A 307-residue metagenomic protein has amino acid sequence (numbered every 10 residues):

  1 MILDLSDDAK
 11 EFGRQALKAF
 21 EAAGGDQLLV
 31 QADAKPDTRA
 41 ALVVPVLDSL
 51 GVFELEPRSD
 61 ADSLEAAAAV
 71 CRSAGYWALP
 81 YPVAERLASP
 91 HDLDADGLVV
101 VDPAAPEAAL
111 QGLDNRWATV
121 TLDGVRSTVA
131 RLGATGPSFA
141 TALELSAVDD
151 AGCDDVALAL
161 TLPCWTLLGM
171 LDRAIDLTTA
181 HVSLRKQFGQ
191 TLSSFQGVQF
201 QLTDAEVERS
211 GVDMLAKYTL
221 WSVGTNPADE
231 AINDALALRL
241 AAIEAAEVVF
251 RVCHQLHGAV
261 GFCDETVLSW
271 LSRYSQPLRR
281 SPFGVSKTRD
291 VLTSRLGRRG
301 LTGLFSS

Functional and structural regions predicted by a protein language model:
M1-G75, T161-S307: Alpha-helical interface subdomain recognition
Y76-D176, A180, R299, G303-S307: FAD-binding core of flavoproteins
